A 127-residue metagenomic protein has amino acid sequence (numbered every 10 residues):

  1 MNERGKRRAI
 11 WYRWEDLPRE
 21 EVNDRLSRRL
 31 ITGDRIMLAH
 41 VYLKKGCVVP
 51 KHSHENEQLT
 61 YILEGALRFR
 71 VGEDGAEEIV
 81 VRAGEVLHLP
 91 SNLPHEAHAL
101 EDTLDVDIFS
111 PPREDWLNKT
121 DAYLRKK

Functional and structural regions predicted by a protein language model:
M1-R35, A39, A122-K127: A short, N-terminal "cap"/entry segment at the start of jelly-roll beta-barrel domains of the cupin/DSBH fold
R29-L30, V41-Y42, V49-H54, V71 (+2 more regions): Short histidine-centered beta-strand/loop micro-motifs that create catalytic or ligand/metal-coordination sites
Y42-K44, H54-F69: Short, conserved beta-strand element in jelly-roll/cupin
V48-P50, R68, V86-L87, S91-E96: Histidine-centered metal-chelating micro-motifs
L63-E64, R82-A83, E101: A cytosolic small-molecule/anion-sensing beta-strand core signal
G75-S91: Short acidic-glycine-tyrosine-enriched beta hairpin
S91-D115: Ligand-binding loop in jelly-roll beta-barrel domains
